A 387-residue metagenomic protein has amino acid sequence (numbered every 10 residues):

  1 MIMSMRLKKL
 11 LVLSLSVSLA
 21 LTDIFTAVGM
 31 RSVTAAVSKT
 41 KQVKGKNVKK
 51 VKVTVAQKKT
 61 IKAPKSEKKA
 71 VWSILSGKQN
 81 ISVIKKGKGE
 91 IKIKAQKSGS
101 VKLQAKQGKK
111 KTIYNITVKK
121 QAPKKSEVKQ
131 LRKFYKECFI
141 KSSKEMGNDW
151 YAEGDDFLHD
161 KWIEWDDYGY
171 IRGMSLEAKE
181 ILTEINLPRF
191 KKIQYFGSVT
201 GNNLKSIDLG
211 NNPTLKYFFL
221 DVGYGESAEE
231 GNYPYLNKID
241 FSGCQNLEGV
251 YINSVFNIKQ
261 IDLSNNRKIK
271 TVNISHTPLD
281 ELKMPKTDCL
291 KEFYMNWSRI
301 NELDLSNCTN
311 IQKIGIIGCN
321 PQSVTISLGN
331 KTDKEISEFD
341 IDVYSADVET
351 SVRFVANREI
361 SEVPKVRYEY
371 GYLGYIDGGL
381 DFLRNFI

Functional and structural regions predicted by a protein language model:
I2-L15: Bacterial N-terminal signal peptides that target proteins for export
L15, L19-D23: Hydrophobic core
S32, A36-Q42, K49-K59, I74 (+10 more regions): N-terminal capping/linker segments that flank leucine-rich repeat
K62-E67: Acidic, Ser/Thr
A105-Q107: Conserved structural position at the C-terminal beta-strand of extracellular beta-sandwich adhesion modules
K110-Y114: Extracellular and select intracellular beta-sandwich modules with Ser/Thr-enriched, small-residue motifs on
S175-E180, G197-N203, F219-Y235, N246 (+9 more regions): Concave beta-strand-loop units of leucine-rich repeat
N186, I207-D208, I239-D240, I261-D262 (+3 more regions): The leucine-rich repeat
